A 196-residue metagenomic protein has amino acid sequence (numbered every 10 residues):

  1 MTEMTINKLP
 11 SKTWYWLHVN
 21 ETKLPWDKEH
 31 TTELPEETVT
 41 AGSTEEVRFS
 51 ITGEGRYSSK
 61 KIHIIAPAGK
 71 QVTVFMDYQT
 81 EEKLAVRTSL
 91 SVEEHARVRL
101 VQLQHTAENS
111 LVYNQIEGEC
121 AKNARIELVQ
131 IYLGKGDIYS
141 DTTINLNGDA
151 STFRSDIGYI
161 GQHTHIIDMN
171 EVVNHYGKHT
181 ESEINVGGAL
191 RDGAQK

Functional and structural regions predicted by a protein language model:
M1-E54: Long, low-complexity, mixed-charge
E33-K196: Conserved beta-strand/loop scaffold segments within soluble protein domains that form the structured core and edges
